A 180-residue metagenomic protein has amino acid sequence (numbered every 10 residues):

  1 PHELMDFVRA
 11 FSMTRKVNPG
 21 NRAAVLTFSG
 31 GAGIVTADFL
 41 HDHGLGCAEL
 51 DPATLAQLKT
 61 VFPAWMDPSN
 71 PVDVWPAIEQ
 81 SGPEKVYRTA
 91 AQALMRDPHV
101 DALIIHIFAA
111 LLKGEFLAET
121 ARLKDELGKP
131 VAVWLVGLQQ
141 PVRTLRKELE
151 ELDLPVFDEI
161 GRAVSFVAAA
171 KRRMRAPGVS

Functional and structural regions predicted by a protein language model:
P1-C47, E119-S180: Peripheral docking tails and interdomain loops at the edges of cofactor- or intermediate-handling domains
P19-V100, I105-F108: Short glycine-cluster motifs
D51, D67, D97, K113 (+2 more regions): Serine/threonine-rich low-complexity intrinsically disordered regions
Q80, A109-K113, L138-Q140: Short, small-residue-enriched loops and turns at beta-alpha junctions that line or gate enzyme active sites
Y87-R88, F116-A121: Charged helix-capping and loop-helix junction motifs
